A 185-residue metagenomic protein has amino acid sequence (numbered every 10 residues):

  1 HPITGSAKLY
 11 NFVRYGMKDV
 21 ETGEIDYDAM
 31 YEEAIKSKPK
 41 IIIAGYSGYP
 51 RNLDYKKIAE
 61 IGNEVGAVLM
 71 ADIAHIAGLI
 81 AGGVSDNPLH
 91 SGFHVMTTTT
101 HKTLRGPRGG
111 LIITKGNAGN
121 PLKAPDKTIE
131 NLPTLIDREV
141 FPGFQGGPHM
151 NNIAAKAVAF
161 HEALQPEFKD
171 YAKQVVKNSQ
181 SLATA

Functional and structural regions predicted by a protein language model:
H1-A185: Conserved PLP-enzyme active-site core in the AAT-like
